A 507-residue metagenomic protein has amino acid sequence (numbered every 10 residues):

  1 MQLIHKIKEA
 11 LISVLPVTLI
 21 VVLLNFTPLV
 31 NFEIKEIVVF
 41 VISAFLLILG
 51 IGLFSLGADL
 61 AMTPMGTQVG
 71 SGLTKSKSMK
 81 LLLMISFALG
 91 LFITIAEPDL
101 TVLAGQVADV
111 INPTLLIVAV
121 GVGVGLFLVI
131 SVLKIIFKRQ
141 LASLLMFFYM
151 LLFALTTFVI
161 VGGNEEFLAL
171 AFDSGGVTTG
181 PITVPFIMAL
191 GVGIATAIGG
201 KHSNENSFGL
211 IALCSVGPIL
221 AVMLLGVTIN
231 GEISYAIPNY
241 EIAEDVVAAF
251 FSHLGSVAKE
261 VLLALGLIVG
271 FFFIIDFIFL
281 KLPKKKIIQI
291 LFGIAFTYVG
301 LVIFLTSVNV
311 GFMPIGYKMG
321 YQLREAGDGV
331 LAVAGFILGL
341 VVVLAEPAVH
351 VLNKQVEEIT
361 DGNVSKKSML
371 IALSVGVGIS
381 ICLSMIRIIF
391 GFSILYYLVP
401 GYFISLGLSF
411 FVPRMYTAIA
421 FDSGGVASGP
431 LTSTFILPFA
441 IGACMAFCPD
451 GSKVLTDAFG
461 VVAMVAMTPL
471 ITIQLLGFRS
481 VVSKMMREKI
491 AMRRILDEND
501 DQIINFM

Functional and structural regions predicted by a protein language model:
M1-L56, S71-G72, G175, V184 (+4 more regions): Signature of multi-pass transmembrane helix bundles
L11-I12, K77, M84, Q140-L151 (+5 more regions): Cytoplasmic-side transmembrane-helix entry/capping segments in multi-pass membrane proteins
E36-V41, L73-L82, V110-V118, F158-G163 (+6 more regions): Membrane-interfacial loop-to-helix junctions in multi-pass transporters
V38, G57, G105-I117, K134-L151 (+7 more regions): Transmembrane helix-loop boundary segments of multi-pass membrane transporters
D59-S78, V102-I111, Q140, F312-G327 (+2 more regions): Flexible loop linkers connecting adjacent transmembrane helices in multi-pass alpha-helical membrane transporters
M79-T156, A332-S409: Helix-loop-helix junctions within the multi-pass membrane cores of secondary transporters/permeases
L128, V132-K138, F167-L170, V192-N206 (+4 more regions): Alpha-helical transmembrane segments
F158-E166, V222-I229, F304-G311, C382-L383 (+1 more regions): Hydrophobic alpha-helical transmembrane segments in multi-pass integral membrane proteins
